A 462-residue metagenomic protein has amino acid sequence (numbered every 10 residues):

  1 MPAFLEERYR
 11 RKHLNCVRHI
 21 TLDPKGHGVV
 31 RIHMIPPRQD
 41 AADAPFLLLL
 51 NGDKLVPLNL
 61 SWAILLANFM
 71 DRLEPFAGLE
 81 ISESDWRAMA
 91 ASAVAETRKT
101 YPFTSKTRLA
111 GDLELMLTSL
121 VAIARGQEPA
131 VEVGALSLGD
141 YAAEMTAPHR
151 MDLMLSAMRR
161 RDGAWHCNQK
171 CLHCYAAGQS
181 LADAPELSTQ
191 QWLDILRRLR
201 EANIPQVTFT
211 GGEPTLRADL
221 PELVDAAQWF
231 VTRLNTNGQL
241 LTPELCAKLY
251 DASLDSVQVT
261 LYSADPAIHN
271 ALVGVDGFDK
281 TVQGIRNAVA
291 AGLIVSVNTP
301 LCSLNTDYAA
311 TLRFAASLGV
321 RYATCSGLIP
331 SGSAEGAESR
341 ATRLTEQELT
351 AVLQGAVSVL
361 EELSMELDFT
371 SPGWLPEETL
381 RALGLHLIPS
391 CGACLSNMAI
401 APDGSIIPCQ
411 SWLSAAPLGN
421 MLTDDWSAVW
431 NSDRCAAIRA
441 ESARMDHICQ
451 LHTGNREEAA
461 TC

Functional and structural regions predicted by a protein language model:
M1-A77, A142-E144: Acidic, low-complexity/disordered tracts enriched in E/D and polar residues
P2-Y9, C16, V30-P37, Y262 (+4 more regions): Radical SAM enzyme [4Fe-4S]-AdoMet core and its adjacent flexible, acidic and glycine-rich loops/tails across
Y9-L14, S405-C462: Flexible mid-to-C-terminal extensions adjoining Fe-S/redox cofactors in radical SAM and related proteins
L55-K106: Short amphipathic alpha-helical interface segments
Y101, G111-K248, A252, S256: Conserved alpha-helical substructure of the radical SAM core
P129-M151, S371-T379, P417-A437: Short, charged low-complexity linear segments at domain edges
D152-S156, T208-G212, R233-N237, Q258-Y262 (+3 more regions): A cross-family glycoside hydrolase active-site/sugar-binding cleft signature
R159, C167, C171-C174, C391-C394 (+2 more regions): Short cysteine clusters
